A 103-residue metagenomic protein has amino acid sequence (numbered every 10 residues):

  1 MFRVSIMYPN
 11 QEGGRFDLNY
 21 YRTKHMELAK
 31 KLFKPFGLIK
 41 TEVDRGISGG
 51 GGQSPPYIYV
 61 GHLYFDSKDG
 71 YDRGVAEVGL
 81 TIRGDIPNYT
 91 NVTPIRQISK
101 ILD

Functional and structural regions predicted by a protein language model:
M1-D103: Macromolecular interaction modules
